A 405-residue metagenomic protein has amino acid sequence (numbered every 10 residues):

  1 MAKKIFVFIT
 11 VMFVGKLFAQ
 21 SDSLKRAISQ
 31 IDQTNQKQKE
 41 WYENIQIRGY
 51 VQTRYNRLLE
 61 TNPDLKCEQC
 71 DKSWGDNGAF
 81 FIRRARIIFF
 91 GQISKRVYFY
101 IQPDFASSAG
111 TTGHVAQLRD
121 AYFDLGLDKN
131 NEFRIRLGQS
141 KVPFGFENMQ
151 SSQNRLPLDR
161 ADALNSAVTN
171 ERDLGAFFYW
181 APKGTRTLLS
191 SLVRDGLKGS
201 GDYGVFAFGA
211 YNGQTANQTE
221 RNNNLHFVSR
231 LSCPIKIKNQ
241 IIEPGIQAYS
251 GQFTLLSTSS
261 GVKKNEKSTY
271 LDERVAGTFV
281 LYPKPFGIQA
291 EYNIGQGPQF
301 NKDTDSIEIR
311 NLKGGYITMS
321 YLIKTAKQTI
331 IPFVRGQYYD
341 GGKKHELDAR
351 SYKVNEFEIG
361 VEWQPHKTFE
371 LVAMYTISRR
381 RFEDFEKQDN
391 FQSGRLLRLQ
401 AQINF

Functional and structural regions predicted by a protein language model:
M1-S23: Bacterial Sec-dependent N-terminal signal peptides
L17, G49, L397-L399: Intrinsic low-complexity/disordered segments
L17-N44: Sec-dependent signal peptide cleavage junction
S23, E43, L58-L65, S73-G75 (+5 more regions): Outer-membrane beta-barrel pore domains
Q38-E60, W74-G213, R221-V228, S232-K238 (+5 more regions): Outer membrane beta-barrel
